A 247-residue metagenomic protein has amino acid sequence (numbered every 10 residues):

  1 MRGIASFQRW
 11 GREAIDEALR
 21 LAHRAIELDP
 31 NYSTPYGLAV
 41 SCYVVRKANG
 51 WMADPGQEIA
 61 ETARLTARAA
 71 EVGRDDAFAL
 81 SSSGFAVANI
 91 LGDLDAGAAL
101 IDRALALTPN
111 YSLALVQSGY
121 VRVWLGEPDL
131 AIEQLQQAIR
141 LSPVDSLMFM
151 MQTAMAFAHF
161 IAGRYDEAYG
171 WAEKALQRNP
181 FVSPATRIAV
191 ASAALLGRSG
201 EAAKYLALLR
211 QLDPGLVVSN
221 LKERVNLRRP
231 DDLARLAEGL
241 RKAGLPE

Functional and structural regions predicted by a protein language model:
M1-L196, R229, R241, E247: Acidic, proline/glycine-rich low-complexity intrinsically disordered segments
V45, P184, D213-S219: Short acidic (Asp/Glu) and glycine-rich catalytic loops that position anionic groups and cofactors
L80-S81, K204, N220: Short loop/turn and capping residues at structural boundaries
R187-I188, K204-A207, A234: A generic structural signal for well-ordered alpha-helical surface patches
A194-V217: TPR/TPR-like (Sel1-like) alpha-helical repeat modules
G215-E247: Terminal, low-structured helical/coil segments at or just beyond the last alpha-helical repeat
